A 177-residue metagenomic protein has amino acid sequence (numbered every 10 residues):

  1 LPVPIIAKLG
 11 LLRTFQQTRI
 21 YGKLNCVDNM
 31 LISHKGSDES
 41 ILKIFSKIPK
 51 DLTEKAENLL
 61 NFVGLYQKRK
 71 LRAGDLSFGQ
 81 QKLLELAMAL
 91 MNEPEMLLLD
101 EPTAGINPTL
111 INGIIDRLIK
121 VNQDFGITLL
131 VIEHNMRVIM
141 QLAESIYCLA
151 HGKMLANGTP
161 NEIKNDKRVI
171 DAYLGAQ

Functional and structural regions predicted by a protein language model:
K43-K68, T109, D116-I119: Conserved ABC ATPase "signature" region
L86: Hydrophobic anchor residue at the start of the ABC signature
E93: Conserved catalytic motifs of ABC-family nucleotide-binding domains
L97-E101: Catalytic Walker B motif of ABC-type/P-loop ATPase nucleotide-binding domains
R117-V131: Conserved catalytic loops of ABC-family nucleotide-binding domains
I139-Q141: A short, surface-exposed alpha-helical micro-motif characterized by mixed small hydrophobic and charged/polar residues
